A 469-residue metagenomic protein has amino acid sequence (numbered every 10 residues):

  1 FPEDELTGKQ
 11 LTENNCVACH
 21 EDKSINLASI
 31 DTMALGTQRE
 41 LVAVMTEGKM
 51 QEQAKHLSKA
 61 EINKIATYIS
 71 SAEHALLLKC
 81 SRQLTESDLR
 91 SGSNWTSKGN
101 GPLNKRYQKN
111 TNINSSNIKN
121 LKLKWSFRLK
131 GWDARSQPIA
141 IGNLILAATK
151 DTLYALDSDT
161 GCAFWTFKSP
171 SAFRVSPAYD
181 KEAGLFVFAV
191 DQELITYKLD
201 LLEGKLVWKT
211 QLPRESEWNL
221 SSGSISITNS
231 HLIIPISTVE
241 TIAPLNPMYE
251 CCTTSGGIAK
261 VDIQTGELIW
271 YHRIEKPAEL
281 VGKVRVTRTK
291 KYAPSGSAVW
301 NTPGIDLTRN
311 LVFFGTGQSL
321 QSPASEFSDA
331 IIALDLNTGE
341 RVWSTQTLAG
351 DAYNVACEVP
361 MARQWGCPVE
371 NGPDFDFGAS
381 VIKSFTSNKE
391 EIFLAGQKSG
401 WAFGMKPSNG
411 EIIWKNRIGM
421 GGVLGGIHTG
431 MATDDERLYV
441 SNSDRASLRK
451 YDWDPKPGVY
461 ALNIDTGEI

Functional and structural regions predicted by a protein language model:
F1-T7, A60, S71-S93, P102: N-terminal export/targeting leaders of redox proteins
E3-D22: Sequence/structural segment immediately N-terminal to covalent heme-attachment motifs in c-type and related
A18, I25-H74: Extracytoplasmic electron-transfer domains, predominantly the class I c-type cytochrome c fold
Q38, S115-K130, L153-F173, Y179-W218 (+5 more regions): Extracytoplasmic/lumenal domain signature
R82-K124, I274, E279: Blade/loop signatures of beta-propeller domains
P102-Q108, W132-S136, I242: Short, solvent-exposed loop/turn elements at domain surfaces
S136, R174-V175, G223, N301 (+2 more regions): Structural signature of WD-repeat beta-propeller blades
